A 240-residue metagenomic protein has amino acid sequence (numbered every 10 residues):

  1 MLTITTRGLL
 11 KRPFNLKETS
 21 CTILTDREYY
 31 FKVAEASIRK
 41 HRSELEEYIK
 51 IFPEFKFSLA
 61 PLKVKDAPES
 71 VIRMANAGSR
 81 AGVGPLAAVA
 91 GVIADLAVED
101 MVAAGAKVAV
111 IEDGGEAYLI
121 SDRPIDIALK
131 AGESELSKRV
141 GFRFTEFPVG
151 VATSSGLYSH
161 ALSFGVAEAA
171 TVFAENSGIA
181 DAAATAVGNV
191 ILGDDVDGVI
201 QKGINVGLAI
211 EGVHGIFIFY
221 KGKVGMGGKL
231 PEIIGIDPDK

Functional and structural regions predicted by a protein language model:
M1-Y30: N-terminal basic/disordered segments at the start of proteins
R7-G8, D126-A128, K223-K240: Glycine-rich anion-binding loops and their surrounding alpha/beta cores
C21-E54: Conserved phosphate-binding loops in N-terminal lobes of ATP-dependent enzymes of the actin/Hsp70/sugar-kinase
T22-L24, V110, F217: Short, conserved beta-strand segments within well-ordered enzyme catalytic domains that often line or immediately flank
L24-D26, L119-S121, F173-A174, F219 (+1 more regions): Short beta-strand-to-turn element immediately C-terminal to the catalytic PLP-Schiff-base lysine in fold type I
K40-S43, E47-F52, P61-G82, G235: An interfacial alpha-helical scaffold signature
Y48-K63, K107-V108, D194-G227: Flexible, glycine/charged-enriched surface loops at secondary-structure junctions
R73-V83, A87-A97, A103-V199, G203 (+1 more regions): Conserved mixed alpha/beta catalytic, RNA-binding, or beta-rich assembly cores of soluble enzyme, regulatory
